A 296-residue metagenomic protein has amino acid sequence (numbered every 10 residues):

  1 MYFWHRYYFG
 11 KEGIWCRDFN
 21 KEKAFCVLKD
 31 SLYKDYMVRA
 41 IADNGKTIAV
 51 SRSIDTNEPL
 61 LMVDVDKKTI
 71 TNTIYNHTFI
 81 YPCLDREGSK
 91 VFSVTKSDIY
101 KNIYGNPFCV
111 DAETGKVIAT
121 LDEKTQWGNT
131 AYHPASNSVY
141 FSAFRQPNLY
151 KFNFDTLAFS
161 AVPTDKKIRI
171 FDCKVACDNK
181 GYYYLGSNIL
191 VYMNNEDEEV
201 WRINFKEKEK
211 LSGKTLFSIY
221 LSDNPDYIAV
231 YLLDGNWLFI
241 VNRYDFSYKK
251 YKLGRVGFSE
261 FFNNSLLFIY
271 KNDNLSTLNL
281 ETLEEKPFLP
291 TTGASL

Functional and structural regions predicted by a protein language model:
M1, K46-T47, K90, S138 (+5 more regions): Conserved core beta-strand positions within WD40 beta-propeller blades
Y2-W4, A49-S51, F92-V94, F141 (+3 more regions): Residue position within the beta-strands of beta-propeller blades
Y7-K11, S53-N57, S97-N102, R145-P147 (+3 more regions): Short glycine/acidic-enriched loop and turn motifs that connect beta-strands
C16, M62-D64, C109, K151 (+6 more regions): Conserved blade-register residue in beta-propeller folds
D18-E22, D64-K68, D111-G115, N153-L157 (+3 more regions): Short loop/turn segments that connect beta-strands within beta-propeller blades
K23-D30, T69-I74, K116-L121, A158-D165 (+3 more regions): A short beta-strand motif characteristic of beta-propeller blades
K34-I41, N76-R86, K124-A135, K167-D178 (+3 more regions): Repeated scaffold domains used in trafficking and secretory/extracellular systems, primarily beta-propellers
E260-L296: Blade-level signature of beta-propeller repeat domains, shared across WD40, Kelch, NHL, RCC1 and BNR/Asp-box propellers
